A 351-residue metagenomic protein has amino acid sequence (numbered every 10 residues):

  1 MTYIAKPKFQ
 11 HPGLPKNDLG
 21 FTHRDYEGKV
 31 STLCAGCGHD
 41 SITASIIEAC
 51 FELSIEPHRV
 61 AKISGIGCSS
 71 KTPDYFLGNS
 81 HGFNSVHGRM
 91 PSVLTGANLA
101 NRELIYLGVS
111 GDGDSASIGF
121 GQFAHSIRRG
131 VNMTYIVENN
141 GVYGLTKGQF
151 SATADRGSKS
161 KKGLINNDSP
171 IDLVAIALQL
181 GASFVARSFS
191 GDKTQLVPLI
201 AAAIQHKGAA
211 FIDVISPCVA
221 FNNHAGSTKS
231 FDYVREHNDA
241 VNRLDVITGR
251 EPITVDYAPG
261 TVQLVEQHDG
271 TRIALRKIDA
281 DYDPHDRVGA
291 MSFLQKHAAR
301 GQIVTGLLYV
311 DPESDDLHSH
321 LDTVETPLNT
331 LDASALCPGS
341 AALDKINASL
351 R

Functional and structural regions predicted by a protein language model:
T2-L19, A220-R351: Flexible, low-complexity linker and terminal segments
P15-V86: Active-site diphosphate/adenylate-binding microenvironment
Y26, A35, L53-P57, N98-R102 (+5 more regions): Solvent-exposed alpha-helices and their adjacent loops that cap or buttress functional pockets in soluble metabolic
A35, G108-S110, F184-F189: Short catalytic-loop micro-motif centered on adjacent basic/acidic residues
G38-S45, P57, G88, S92 (+9 more regions): Conserved active-site and cofactor/substrate-binding residues in soluble primary-metabolism enzymes
K62-I63, Y135-N139, L307-V310: Short internal beta-strands
I66-G144: Thiamine diphosphate
S117-I118, H125-M133, E138, V142-P284: Glycine-rich ThDP/TPP pyrophosphate-binding loop and its adjacent helix/strand module within ThDP-dependent enzymes
